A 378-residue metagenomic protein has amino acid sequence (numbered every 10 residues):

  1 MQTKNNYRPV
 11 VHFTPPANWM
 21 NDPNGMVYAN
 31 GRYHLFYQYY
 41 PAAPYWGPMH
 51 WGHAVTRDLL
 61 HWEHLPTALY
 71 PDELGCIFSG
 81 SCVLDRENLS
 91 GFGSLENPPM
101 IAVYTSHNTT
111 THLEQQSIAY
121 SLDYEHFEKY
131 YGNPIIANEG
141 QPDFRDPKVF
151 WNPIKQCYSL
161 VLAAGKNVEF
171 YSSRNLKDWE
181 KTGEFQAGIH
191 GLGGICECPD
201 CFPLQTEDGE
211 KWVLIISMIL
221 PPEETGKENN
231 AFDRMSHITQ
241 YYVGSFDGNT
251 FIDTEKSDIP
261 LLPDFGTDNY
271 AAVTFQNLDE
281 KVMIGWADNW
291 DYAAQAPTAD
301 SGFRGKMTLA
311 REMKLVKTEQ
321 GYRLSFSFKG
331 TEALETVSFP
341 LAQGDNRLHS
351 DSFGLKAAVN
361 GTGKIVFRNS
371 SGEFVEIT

Functional and structural regions predicted by a protein language model:
M1-N24, A43-W46, H61-S94, Y124-W151 (+3 more regions): Surface loop/turn signatures of beta-propeller and other carbohydrate-active proteins
V10, N30, H112, Y130-Y131 (+5 more regions): Domain-scale activation on soluble regions of proteins
R32-L35, S90-Y104, K155-L160, D208-L214 (+1 more regions): Entry beta-strands of beta-propeller and related beta-repeat scaffolds
Y40-Y45, T105-H107, S217-R234, D288-S301: Short, conserved, GDST-rich strand-edge loop motifs in beta-rich repeat architectures
H50-D58, Q115-Y124, Y171-N175, N229-G248 (+1 more regions): Beta-propeller blade signature
S79, N97-N133: Carboxylate/His-rich catalytic cores and anion/metal-binding grooves
D143, P147-F251, E255: Internal metal/ion-chelating core segments
E207-D208, H237, V243-T378: Beta-rich accessory regions
